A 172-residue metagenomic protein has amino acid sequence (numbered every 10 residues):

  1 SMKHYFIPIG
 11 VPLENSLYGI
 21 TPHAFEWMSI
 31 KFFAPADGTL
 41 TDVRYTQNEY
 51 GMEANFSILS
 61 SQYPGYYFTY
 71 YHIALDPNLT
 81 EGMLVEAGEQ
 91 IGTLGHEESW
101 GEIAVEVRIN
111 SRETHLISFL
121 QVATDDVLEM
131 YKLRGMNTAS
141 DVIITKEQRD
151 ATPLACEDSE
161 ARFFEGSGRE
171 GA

Functional and structural regions predicted by a protein language model:
S1-M2, P12-N15, G51-E53, G65 (+3 more regions): Short, solvent-exposed loop/turn segments at the edges of secondary structure
S1-M2, Y18, Y50-S57, T93 (+1 more regions): Intrinsic structural disorder
S1-P35, Y45: Short glycine/threonine/proline-enriched tight-turn/helix- or strand-capping micro-motif at secondary-structure
I7, L40, V107-I109: Hydrophobic side chains in beta-strands
T21-A24, L75, E81: Active-site substrate-binding loop(s) of clan PA
W27-S29, A34-P77, G101-V105: Zn2+-dependent peptidoglycan hydrolase active-site motif and core
P77-E89, T93-A172: Acidic, glycine-rich catalytic/binding loops that coordinate metals and/or anionic ligands
